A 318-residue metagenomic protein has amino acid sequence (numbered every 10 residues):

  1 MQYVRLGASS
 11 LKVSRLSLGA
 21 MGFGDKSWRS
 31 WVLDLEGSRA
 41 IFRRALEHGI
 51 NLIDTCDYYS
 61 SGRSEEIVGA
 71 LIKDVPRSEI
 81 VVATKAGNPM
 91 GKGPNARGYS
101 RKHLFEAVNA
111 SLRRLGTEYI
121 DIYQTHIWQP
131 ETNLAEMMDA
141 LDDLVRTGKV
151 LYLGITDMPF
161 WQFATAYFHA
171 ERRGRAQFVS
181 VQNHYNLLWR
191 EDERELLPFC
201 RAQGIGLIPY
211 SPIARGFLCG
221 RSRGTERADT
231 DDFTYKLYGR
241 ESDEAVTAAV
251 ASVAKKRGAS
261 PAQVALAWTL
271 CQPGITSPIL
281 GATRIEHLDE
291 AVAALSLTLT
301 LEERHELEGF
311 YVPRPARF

Functional and structural regions predicted by a protein language model:
M1-I80, A316: N-terminal binding-site loop/beta-alpha segment at the start of enzyme catalytic domains that lines or forms
Y3, P130-R314, F318: Beta/alpha (TIM)-barrel catalytic core signal, keyed to glycine-rich beta->alpha loops juxtaposed to Asp/Glu that bind
L18, T55, T84, I122-T125 (+4 more regions): Conserved beta-strand positions
F23-E36, M90-K102, H126-T132: Active-site mouth loops of central-metabolism enzymes
V32-A45, Y99-L115, F163-Y167: Short, acidic/polar
L71-E79, R113-G116, V145, Y167-G174: Acidic (Asp/Glu)-rich catalytic clusters
S78-G91, V181-H184: A short, structured active-site edge motif that brings together acidic residues
L112-E131: Active-site groove signature of glycoside hydrolases
